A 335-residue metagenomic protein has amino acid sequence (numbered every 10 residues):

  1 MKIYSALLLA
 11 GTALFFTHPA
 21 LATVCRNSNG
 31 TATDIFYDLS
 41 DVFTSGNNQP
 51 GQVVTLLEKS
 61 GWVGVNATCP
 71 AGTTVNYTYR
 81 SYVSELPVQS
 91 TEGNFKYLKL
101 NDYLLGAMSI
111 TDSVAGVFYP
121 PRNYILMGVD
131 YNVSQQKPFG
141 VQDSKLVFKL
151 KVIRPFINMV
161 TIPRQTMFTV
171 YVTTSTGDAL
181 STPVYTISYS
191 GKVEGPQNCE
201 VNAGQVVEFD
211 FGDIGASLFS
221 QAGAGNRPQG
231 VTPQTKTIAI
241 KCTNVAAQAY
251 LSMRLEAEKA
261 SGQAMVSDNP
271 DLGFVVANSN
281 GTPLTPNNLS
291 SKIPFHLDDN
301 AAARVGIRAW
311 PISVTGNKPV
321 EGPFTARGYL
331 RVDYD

Functional and structural regions predicted by a protein language model:
K2-L9: Sec-dependent signal peptide recognition, specifically the positively charged N-region followed immediately by
L9-F15: Bacterial N-terminal signal peptides
T17-P19: N-terminal signal peptide c-region/cleavage motif recognized by signal peptidases
L21-D335: Mature extracellular/passenger domains of Gram-negative fimbrial/pilin and adhesin proteins
